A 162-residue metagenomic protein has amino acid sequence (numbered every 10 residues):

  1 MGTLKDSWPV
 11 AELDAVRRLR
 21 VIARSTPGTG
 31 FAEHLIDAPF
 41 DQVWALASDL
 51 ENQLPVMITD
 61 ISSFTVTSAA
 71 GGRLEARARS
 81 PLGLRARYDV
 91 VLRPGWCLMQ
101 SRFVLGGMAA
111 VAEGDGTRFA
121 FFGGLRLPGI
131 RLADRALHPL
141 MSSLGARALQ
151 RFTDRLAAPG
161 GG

Functional and structural regions predicted by a protein language model:
M1-A69: Hydrophobic ligand-binding cavity/cleft-lining segments
S7-V16, R20, L84-M99, L132-L140 (+1 more regions): Short, surface-exposed, charge-dense and proline/glycine-enriched linear segments
P9-D14, E75-R77, D115-F121: Short, functional N-terminal and low-complexity linear motifs
A15, A23-S25, R79-P81, F121-F122: Short hydrophobic/aromatic-rich motifs at helix boundaries and adjacent loops
P27-T29, G83, G116-R118: A general secondary-structure signal for short beta-strands and their flanking turns/coil in non-transmembrane regions
L35, S48-L105, P128, R151-G162: Glycine-rich portal/gate segments that line the openings of hydrophobic small-molecule binding cavities
D37-D41, S68-G71, V91-R93, A110-R118: A short, structured loop/turn motif at beta-sheet edges
L98-Q150: Beta-strand/loop substructures that line and gate deep hydrophobic ligand-binding cavities in soluble
